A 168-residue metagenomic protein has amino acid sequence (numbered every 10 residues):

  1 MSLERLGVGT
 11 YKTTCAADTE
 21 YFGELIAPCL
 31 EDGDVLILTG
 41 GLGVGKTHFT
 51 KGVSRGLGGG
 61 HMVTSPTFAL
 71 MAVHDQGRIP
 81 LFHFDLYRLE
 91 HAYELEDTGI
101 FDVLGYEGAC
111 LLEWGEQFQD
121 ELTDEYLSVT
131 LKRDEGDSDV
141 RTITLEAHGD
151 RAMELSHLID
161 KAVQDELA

Functional and structural regions predicted by a protein language model:
S2-E4, G9, F101-A168: Short phosphate-coordinating micro-motif centered on Lys-Gly-acidic
L3-L25: N-terminal pre-Walker A segment at the start of P-loop NTPase domains
A27-D32: Phosphate-binding P-loop
V35-I37: Short hydrophobic/aromatic beta-strand immediately N-terminal to the Walker A/P-loop
T39-G41: P-loop (Walker A) phosphate-binding loop of NTP-binding proteins
K46: Conserved lysine of the Walker
R55-T64, Q76-I79: Post-Walker A helix-loop "phosphate-sensing" segment adjacent to the P-loop in P-loop NTPases
T67, V73-W114: Conserved nucleotide-sensing/catalytic segment adjacent to the nucleotide-binding pocket in NTP-handling enzymes
